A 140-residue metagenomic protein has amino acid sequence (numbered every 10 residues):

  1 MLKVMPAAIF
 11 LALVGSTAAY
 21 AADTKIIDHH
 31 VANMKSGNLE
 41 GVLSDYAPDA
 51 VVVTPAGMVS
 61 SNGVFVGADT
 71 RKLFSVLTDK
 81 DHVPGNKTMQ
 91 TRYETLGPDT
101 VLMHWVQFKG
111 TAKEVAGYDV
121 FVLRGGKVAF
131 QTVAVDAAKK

Functional and structural regions predicted by a protein language model:
L2-M5, I9-S44, P48: Short, low-complexity N-terminal intrinsically disordered segments enriched in polar/charged residues
K25, P84-K87, A112-V115: Short solvent-exposed loop/turn micro-motifs enriched in small/polar/acidic residues
V42-L43, A50, T70-R71, M103 (+3 more regions): Hydrophobic pocket/interface hotspot
S44-R92: A solvent-exposed, acidic/Ser-Thr-rich amphipathic alpha-helical stretch
M89-Y93, Q107, G117-V122: Hydrophobic/aromatic beta-strand elements that line small-molecule binding cavities or substrate pockets in beta-rich
L102-G110: Short beta-strand segments that buttress and anchor functional surface loops
E114-K140: Short beta-strand edge/turn micro-motifs at domain boundaries
